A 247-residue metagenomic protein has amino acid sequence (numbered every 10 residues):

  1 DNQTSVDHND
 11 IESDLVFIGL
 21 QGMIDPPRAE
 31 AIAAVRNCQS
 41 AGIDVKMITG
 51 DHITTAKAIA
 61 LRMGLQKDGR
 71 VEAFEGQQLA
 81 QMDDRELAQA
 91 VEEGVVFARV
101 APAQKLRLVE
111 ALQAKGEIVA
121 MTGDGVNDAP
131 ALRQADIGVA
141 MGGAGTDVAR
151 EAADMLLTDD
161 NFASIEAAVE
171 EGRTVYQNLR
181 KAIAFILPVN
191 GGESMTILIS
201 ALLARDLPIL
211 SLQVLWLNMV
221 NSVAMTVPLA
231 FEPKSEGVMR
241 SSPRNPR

Functional and structural regions predicted by a protein language model:
N2, S13-A34, Q39-T54, E75-Q81 (+4 more regions): Conserved beta-strand/loop elements of the cytosolic catalytic core of P-type E1-E2 ATPases, chiefly in the P-domain
D7-E12: Gly/Ser-enriched beta-turn/beta-hairpin loop segments
L15, V119-T122: Conserved cytochrome P450 catalytic core segment spanning the I/J/K helices
I32-A34, H52-M63, A103-L108, G125-A135: Acidic, divalent-metal-coordinating active-site segment for phosphoryl/phosphodiester hydrolysis, typified by short
Q39, L61, A201: Short polybasic/polar patches that bind polyanions
G42, G64, G116: Short glycine-rich hinge loops at helix-strand junctions in the catalytic core of two-component histidine kinases
T49, T55, I59-G64, D68-A73 (+1 more regions): Conserved glycine-bearing catalytic or ligand-binding loops at nucleotide- and phosphate-handling centers of large
G69-A120, A135, A140-R247: Membrane-embedded transport module
